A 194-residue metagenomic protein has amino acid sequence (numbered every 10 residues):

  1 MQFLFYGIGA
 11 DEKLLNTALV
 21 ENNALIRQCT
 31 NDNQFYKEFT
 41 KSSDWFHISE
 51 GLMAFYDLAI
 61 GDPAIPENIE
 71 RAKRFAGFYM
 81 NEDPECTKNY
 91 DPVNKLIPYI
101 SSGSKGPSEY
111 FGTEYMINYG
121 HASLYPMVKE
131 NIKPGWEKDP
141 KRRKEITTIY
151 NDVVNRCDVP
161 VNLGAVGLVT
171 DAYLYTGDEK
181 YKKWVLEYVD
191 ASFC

Functional and structural regions predicted by a protein language model:
M1-C194: Glycan-recognition and catalytic cores of secretory/periplasmic carbohydrate-active enzymes
